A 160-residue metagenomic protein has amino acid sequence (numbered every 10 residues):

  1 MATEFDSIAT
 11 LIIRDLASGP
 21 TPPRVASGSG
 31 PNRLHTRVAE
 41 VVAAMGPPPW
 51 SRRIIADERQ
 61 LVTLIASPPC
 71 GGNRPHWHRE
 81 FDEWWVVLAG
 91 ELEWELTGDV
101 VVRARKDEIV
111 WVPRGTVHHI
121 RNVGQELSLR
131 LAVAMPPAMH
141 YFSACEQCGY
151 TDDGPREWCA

Functional and structural regions predicted by a protein language model:
M1-L64, R74-P75, C145-A160: A short, N-terminal "cap"/entry segment at the start of jelly-roll beta-barrel domains of the cupin/DSBH fold
E58-Q60, E80, D99, Q125-E126: Short strand-connecting beta-turns/loops that link adjacent beta-strands
E58-Q60, P68-G72, E91-L92, P136-M139: Short, charged/polar surface micro-motifs in flexible loops or helix N-caps
I65, W111, E126-A144: A short hydrophobic beta-strand segment most commonly corresponding to one strand of the jelly-roll/cupin
A66-P68, W77-W94, V133-A134: Short, conserved beta-strand element in jelly-roll/cupin
G98-R114: Short acidic-glycine-tyrosine-enriched beta hairpin
T116-H119: Short, charged beta-turn/beta-strand-edge "cap" motif at the junction between a beta-strand and an adjacent loop
R121-V123: Asparagine-centered strand-capping/turn motif at beta-strand->loop junctions
